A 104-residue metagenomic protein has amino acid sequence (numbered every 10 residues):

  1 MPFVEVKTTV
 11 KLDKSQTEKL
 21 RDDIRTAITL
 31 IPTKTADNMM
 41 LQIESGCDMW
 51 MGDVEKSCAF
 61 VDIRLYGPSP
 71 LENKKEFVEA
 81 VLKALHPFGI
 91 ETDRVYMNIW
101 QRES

Functional and structural regions predicted by a protein language model:
M1-S104: Interaction-mediating elements
